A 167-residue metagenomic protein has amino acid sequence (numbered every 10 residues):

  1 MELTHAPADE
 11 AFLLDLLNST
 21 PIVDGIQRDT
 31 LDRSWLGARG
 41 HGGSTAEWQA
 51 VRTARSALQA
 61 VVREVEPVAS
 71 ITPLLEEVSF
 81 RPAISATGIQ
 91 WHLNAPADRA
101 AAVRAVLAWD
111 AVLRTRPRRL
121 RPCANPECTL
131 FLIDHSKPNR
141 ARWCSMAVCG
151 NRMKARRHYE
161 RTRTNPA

Functional and structural regions predicted by a protein language model:
M1-P122, P126-I133, P166-A167: Short helix-coil boundary/hinge micro-motifs
T53, R119, P138-R140, K154-A155: Intrinsically disordered, low-complexity sequence elements enriched in Ser/Thr/Gly/Pro
A124, S136, N151-R152: Short linear sequence motifs
P138-G150: Cysteine-rich micro-motifs
A147-N165: Basic DNA-binding region of bZIP-type proteins
